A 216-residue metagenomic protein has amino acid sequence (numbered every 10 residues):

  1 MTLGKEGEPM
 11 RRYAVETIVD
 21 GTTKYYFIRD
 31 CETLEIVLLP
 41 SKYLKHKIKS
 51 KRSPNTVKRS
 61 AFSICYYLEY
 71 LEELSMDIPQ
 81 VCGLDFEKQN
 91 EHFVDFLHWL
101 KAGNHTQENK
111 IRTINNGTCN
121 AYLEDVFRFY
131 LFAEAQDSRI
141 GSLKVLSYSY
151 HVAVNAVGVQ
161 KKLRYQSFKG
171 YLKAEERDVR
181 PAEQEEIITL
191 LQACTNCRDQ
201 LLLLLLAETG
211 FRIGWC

Functional and structural regions predicted by a protein language model:
M1-A61, C65: Basic/aromatic DNA-contact patch characteristic of tyrosine site-specific recombinases
K24, A174-D178, T189: A detector of helix-start/N-cap boundary segments at the beginnings of structured domains
T33, W99, K162-Y165: Short, compositionally biased low-complexity segments
L39-N55, I64-V157, T189: N-terminal core-binding DNA-recognition domain of tyrosine recombinases/integrases
V57, A61, L123, Q200-A207: Short, well-structured alpha-helical segments
S142-Q184: Flexible interdomain linker/hinge and immediately adjacent N-terminus of the catalytic tyrosine-recombinase domain
R180-I213: Basic, Lys/Arg- and aromatic-enriched nucleic-acid-binding interface segment
